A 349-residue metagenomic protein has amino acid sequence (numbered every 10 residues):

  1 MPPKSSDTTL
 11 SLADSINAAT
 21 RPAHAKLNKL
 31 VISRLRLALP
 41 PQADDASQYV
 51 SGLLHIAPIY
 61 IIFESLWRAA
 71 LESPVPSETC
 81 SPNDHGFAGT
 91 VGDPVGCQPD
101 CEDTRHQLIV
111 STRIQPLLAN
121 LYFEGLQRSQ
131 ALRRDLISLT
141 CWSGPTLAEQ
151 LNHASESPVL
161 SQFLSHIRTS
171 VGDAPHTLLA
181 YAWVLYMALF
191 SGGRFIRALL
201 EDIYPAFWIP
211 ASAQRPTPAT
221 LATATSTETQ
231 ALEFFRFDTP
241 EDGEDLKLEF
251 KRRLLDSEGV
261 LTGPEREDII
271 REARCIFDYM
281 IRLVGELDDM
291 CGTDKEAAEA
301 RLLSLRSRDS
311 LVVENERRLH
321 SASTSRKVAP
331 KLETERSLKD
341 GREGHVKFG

Functional and structural regions predicted by a protein language model:
M1-G349: Metal- and O2-centered redox machinery and metal/ROS homeostasis
